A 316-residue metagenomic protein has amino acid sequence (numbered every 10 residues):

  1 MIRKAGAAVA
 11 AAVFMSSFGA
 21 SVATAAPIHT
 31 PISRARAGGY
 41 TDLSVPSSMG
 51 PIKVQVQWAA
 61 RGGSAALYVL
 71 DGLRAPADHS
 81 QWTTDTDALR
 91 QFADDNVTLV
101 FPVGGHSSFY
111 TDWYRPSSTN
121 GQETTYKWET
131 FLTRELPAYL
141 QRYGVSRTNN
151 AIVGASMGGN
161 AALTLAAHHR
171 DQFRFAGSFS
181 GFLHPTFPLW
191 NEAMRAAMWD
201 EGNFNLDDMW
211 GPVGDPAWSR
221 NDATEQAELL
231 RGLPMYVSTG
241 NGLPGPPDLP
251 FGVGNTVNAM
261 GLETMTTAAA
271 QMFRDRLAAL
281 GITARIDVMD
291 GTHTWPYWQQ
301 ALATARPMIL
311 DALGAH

Functional and structural regions predicted by a protein language model:
M1-I2, A12: Terminal targeting segments of Actinobacterial cell-envelope proteins
R3-A8, V22-H316: Non-catalytic cap/lid and distal C-terminal segments of serine-dependent acyl enzymes
V9-S17: Bacterial N-terminal signal peptides
